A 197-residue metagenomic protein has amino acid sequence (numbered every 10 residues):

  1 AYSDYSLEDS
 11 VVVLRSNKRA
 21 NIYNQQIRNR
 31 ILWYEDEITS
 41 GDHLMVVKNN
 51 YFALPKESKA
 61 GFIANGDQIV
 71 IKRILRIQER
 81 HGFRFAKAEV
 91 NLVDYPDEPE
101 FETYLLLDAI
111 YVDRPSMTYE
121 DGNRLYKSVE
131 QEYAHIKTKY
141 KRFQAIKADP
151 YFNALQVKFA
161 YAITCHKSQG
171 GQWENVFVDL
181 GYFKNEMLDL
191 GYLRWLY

Functional and structural regions predicted by a protein language model:
A1-E8: Conserved interdomain hinge at the start of the Helicase C-terminal
E8-Y197: Core RecA-like ATPase module of SF1/SF2 helicases and allied nucleic-acid translocases
